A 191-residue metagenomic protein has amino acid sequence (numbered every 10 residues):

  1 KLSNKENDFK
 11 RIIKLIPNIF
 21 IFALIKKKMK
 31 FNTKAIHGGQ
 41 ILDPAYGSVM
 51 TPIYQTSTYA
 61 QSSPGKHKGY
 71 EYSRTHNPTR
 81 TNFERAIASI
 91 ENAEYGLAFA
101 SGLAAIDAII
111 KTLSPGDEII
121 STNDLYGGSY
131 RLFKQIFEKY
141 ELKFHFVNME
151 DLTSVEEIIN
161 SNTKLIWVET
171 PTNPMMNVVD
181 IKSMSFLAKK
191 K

Functional and structural regions predicted by a protein language model:
I13-K28: Short, Lys/Arg-enriched N-terminal segments with co-localized hydrophobic residues within the first ~10-30 amino acids
M29-I53: Short conserved active-site loop signatures built around small residues
G47, I87, A105, I119 (+2 more regions): Buried hydrophobic positions in well-ordered alpha/beta secondary-structure cores of metabolic enzymes
T58-D107, K111-T112, G128-F137: Conserved N-terminal alpha-helix of the aminotransferase class I/II PLP-enzyme fold
K111-S129, V147-N148: Conserved PLP-anchoring active-site segment centered on the Schiff-base-forming lysine
G127, L152, T172-M176: Short, small-residue-enriched loops and turns at beta-alpha junctions that line or gate enzyme active sites
I159-I166: Short acidic/histidine-rich motifs immediately flanking catalytic phosphotransfer sites in two-component signaling
T172-K191: Active-site core of PLP-dependent enzymes with the aminotransferase class I/II
